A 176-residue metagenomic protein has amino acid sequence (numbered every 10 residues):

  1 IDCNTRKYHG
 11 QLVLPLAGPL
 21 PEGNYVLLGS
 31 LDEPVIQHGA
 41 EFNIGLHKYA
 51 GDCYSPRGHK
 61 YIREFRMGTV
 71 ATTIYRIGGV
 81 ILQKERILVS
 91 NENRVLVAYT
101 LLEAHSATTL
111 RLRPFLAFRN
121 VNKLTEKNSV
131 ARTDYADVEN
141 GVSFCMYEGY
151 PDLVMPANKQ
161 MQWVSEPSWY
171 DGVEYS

Functional and structural regions predicted by a protein language model:
I1-S176: Terminal accessory carbohydrate-recognition/targeting modules of carbohydrate-active enzymes
